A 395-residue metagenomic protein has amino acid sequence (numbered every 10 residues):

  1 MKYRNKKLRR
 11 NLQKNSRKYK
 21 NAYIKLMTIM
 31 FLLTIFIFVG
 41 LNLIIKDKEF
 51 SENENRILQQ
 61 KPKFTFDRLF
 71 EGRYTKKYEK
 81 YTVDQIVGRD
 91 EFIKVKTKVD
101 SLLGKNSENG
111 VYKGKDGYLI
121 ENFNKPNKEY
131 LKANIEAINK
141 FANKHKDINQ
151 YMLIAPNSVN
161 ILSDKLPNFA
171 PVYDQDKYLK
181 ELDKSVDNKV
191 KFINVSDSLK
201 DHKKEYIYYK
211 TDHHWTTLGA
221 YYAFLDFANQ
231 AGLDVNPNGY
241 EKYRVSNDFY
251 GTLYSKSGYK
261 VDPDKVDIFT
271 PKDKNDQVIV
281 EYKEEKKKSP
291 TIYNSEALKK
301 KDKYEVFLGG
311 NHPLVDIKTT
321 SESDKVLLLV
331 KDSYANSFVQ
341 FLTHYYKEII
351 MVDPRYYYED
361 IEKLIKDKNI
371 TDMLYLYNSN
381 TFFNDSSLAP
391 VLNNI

Functional and structural regions predicted by a protein language model:
M1-I395: Extracellular glycan-modifying ectodomains
